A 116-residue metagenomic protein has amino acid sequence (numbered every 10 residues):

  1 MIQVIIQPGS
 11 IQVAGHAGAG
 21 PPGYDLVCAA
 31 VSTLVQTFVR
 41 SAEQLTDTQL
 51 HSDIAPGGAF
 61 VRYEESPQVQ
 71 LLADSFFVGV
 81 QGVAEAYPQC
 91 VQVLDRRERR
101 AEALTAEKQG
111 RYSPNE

Functional and structural regions predicted by a protein language model:
M1-L26, T33-E116: N-terminal intrinsically disordered, cationic/polar leader segments that include organellar targeting peptides
